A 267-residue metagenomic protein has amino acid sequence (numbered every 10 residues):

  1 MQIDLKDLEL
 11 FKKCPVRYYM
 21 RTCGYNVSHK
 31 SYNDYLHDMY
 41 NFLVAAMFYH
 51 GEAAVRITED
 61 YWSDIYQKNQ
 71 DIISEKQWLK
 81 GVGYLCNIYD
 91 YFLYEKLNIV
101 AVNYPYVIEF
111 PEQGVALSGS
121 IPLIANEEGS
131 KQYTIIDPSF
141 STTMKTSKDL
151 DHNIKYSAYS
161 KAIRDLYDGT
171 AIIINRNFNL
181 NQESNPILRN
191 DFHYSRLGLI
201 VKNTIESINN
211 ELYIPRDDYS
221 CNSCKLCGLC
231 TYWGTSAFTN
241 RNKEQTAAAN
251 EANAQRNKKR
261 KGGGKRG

Functional and structural regions predicted by a protein language model:
M1, Y25-N33, N209-C221: Short, solvent-exposed helix-loop connector elements
K6-E52, N103, S223-L226: Nuclease catalytic cores
L10-Y19, Y49-Q67, G169-N179: Short, compositionally biased low-complexity segments
Y25-S28, M47-V55, Y94-E95, R164-G169 (+1 more regions): Short helix-capping/linker segments at secondary-structure and domain boundaries
Y32, L36, Q77, G81 (+2 more regions): Hydrophobic (often cysteine-bearing) scaffold residues that line and stabilize catalytic clefts of nucleotide/cofactor
M39-P105, E109: A non-catalytic, helix-rich entry segment at domain boundaries
V100-N203: Mg2+/Mn2+-dependent nuclease catalytic core
G129-S130, S195-G267: Accessory terminal regions of nucleic-acid processing enzymes
